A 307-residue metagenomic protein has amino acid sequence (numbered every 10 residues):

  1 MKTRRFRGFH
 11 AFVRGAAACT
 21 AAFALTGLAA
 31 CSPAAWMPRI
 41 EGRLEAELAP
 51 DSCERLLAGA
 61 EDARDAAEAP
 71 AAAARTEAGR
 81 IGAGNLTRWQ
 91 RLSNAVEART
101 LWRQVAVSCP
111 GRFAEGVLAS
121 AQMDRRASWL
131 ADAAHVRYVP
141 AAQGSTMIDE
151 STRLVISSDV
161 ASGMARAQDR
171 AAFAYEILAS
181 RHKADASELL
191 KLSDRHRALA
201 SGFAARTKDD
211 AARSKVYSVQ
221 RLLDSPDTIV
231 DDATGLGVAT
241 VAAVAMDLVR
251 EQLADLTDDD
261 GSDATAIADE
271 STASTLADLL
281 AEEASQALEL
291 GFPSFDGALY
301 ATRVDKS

Functional and structural regions predicted by a protein language model:
M1-A29: Sec-dependent bacterial lipoprotein signal peptides
K2, C31-S307: All-alpha RGS (Regulator of G-protein Signaling) helical domain and cognate RGS-like helical scaffolds
